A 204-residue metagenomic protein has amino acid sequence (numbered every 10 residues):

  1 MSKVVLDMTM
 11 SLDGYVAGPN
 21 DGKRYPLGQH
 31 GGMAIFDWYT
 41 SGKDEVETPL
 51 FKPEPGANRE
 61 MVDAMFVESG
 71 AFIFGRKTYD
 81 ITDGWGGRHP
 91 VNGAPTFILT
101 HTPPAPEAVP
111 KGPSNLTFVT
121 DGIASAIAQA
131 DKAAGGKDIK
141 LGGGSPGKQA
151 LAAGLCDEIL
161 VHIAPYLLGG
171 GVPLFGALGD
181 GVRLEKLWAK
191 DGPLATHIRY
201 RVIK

Functional and structural regions predicted by a protein language model:
M1-K204: Enzymes that bind and transform nitrogen-containing heteroaromatic metabolites
